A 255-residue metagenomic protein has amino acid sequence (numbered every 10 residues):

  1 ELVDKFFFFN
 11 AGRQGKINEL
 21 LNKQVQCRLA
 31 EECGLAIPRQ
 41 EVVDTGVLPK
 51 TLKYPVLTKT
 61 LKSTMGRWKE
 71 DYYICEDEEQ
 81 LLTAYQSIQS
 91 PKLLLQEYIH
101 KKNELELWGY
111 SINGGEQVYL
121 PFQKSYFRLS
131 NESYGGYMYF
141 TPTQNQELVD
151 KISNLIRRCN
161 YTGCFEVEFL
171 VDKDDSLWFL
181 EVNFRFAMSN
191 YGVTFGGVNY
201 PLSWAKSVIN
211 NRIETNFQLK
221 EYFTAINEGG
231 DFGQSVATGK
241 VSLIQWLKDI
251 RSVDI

Functional and structural regions predicted by a protein language model:
E1-R13: ATP-binding N-terminal substructure of ATP-dependent carboxylate-amine bond-forming enzymes
I17-L94, H100, N113-E116, M138 (+1 more regions): Active-site nucleotide/adenylate-binding loops and adjacent lid/helix of ATP-dependent enzymes
K50-Y54, D172-W178: A short, glycine/Asx- and small/polar-enriched loop/turn that sits immediately N-terminal to a beta-strand
V56, Q117-V118, W178-E181: Protein kinase-like catalytic core scaffold
E76-E79, E97-N160, N183-V208: ATP-dependent carboxylate/phosphate-activation module, predominantly the ATP-grasp catalytic core and closely related
T162-D174: A short glycine-rich, hydrophobically flanked beta-strand micro-motif that places a catalytic Asp/Glu for divalent metal
K206-I255: Peripheral (often C-terminal) accessory segments that flank ATP-dependent C-N-forming ligase machineries
